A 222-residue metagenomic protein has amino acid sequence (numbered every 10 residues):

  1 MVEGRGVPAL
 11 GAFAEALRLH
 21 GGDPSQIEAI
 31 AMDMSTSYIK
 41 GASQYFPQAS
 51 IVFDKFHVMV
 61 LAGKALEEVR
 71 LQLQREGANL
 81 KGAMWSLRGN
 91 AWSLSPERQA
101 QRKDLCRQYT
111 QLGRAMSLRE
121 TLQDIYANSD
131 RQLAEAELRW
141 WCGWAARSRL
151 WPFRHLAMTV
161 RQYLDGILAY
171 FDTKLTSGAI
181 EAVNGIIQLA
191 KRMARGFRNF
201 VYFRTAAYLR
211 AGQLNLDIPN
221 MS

Functional and structural regions predicted by a protein language model:
M1-P8: Glycine-rich phosphate-binding "P-loop"
G11-A14, L19-Q48, V52, F56-V60 (+1 more regions): Acidic/histidine-rich catalytic cores and adjacent linkers of DNA breakage/strand-transfer/modification proteins
V58-A78: Short alpha-helix plus adjacent loop in nuclease-associated cores
